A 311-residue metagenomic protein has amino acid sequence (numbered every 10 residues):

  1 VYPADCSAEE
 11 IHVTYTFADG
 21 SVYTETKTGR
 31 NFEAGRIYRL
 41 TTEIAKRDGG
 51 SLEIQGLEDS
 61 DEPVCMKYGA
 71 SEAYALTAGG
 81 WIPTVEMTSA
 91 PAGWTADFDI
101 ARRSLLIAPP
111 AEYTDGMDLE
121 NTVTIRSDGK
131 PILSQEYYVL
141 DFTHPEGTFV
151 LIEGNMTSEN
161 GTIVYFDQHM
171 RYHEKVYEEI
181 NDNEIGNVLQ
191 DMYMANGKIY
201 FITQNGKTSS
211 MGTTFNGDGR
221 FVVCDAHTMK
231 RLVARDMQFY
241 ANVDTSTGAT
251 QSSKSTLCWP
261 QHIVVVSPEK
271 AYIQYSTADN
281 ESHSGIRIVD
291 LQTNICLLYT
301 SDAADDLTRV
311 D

Functional and structural regions predicted by a protein language model:
V1-N31, E174-N187: Tryptophan-paired
G50-T84: Solvent-exposed, low-complexity, repeat-rich "mucin-like" stalks and linkers
S89-R103: Low-complexity "stalk/linker" and mucin-like segments enriched in Ser/Thr/Pro/Ala/Gly
L133-D141: C-terminal edge beta-strand
P145-E146, G197, P268-E269: Short coil/turn segments that connect the beta-strands within blades of beta-propeller domains
G154-S158, G206-M211, T277-E281: Short glycine/acidic-enriched loop and turn motifs that connect beta-strands
H173-N181, R231-F239, L297-L298: Beta-propeller fold detector
Y299-D311: Single conserved hydrophobic/aromatic residue that forms the stacking wall/gate of nucleotide- or nucleobase-binding
